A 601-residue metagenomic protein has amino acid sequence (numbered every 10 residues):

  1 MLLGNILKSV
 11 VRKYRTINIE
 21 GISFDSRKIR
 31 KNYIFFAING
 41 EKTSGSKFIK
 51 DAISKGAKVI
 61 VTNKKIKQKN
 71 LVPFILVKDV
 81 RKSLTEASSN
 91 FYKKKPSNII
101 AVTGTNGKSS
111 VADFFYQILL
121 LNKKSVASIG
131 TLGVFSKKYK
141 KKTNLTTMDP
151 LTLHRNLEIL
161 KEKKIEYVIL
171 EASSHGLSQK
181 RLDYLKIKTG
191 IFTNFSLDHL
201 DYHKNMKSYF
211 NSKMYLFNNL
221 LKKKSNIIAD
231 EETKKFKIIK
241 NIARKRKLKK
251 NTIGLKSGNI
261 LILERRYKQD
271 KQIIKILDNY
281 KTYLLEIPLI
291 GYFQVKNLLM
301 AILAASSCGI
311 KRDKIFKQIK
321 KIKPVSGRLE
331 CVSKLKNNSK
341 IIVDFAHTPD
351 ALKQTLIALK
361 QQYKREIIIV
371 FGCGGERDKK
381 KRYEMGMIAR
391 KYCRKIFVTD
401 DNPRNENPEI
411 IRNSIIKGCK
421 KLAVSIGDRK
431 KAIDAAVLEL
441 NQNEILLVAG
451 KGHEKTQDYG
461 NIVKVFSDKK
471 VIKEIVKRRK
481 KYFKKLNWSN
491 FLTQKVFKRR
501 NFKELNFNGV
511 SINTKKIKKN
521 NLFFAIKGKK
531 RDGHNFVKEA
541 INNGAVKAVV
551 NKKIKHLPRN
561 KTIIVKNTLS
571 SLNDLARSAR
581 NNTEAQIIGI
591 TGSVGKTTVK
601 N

Functional and structural regions predicted by a protein language model:
M1-R15, K28-I34, G40-K47, K249 (+7 more regions): ATP-dependent carboxylate-amine ligase
L3-G4, T62-N70, K163-E166, K188-I341 (+4 more regions): Acidic, Mg2+-coordinating active-site environments of NTP-dependent enzymes
K13-I22, K82-T85, M148-L151, L170-H175 (+7 more regions): Short gly/ser/thr-rich secondary-structure transition/capping motifs
K58-K64, I227-E232, V370-F371, K395-D401 (+1 more regions): Short internal beta-strands
K64-I66, T131-L132, L255, G374 (+3 more regions): Short, ordered loop/turn segments at secondary-structure junctions
F74-L76, I99, V126-S128, G190 (+5 more regions): Conserved beta-strand scaffold positions in the cores of enzyme catalytic domains, especially in NTP/NDP-utilizing
F74-L84, T562-L572: N-terminal pre-Walker A segment at the start of P-loop NTPase domains
K82-E231, K235-R246, L299, A305-C308 (+5 more regions): Phosphate-binding loop of NTP-binding sites
